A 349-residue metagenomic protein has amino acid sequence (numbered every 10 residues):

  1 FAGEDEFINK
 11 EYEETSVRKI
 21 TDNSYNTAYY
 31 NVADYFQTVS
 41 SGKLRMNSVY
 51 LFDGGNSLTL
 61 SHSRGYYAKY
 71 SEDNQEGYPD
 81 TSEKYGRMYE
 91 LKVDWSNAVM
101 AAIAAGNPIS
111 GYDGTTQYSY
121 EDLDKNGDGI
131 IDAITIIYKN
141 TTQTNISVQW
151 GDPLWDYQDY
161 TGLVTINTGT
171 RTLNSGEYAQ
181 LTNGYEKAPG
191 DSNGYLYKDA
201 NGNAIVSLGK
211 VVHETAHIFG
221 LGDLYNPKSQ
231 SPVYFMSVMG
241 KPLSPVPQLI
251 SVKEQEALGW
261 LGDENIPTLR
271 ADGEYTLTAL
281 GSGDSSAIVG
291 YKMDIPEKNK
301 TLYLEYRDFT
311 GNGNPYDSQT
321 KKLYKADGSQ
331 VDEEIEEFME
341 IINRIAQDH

Functional and structural regions predicted by a protein language model:
F1-Y29, A33: N-terminal module-boundary/linker segments of secreted carbohydrate-active enzymes
G3-E4, I20, T38, A102-A105 (+3 more regions): Structured segments of extracytoplasmic/periplasmic soluble domains in secreted or envelope-associated proteins
Y12, V17, N23-Y25, S41-K43 (+14 more regions): Intrinsic-disorder/low-complexity loop/linker signature
K19, N23, T27-Y30, T38 (+4 more regions): Structural alpha-beta junctions
A33-R171: Active-site-proximal segments of metallohydrolase catalytic domains
V39, N47, F52, S61 (+4 more regions): A structural detector for beta-sheet-dominated domains
A133, K139-Q319: Extracellular hydrolytic enzyme modules, especially secreted metalloproteases of the metzincin/thermolysin-like class
N312-H349: Intrinsic-disorder/low-complexity accessory segments
